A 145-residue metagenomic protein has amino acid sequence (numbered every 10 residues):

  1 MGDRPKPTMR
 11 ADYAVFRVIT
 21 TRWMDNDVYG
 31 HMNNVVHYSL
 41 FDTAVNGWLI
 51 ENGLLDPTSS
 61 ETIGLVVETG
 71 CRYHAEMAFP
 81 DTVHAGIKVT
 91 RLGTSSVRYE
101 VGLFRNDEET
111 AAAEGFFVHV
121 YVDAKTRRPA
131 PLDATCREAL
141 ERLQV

Functional and structural regions predicted by a protein language model:
G2-E51: Catalytic strand-loop segment that frames the active site of acyl-thioester-processing enzymes
G2-V15, M77-F79, V89-V145: HotDog/MaoC-like acyl-thioester-processing domains
V18-R22, R72, V118: Generic structural detector for well-ordered beta-strands
T21, L65-V67, V120: Hydrophobic aliphatic residue packing
D25, H31-N34, V67-E68, A75 (+3 more regions): Generic structural "secondary-structure junction" signal
H37-L40, L65, V118: Residue-level recognition of specific faces of alpha-helices
W48-V97, A111-G115: Hydrophobic beta-strand-centered segment that forms part of the acyl-chain substrate-binding groove
